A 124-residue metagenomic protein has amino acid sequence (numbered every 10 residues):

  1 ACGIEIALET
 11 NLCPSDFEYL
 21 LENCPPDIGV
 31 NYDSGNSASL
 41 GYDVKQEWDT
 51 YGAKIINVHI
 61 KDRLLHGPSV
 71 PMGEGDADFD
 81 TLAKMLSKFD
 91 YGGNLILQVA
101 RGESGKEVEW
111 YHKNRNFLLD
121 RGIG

Functional and structural regions predicted by a protein language model:
E5-L12: Catalytic beta/alpha-barrel core
P14-Y32, N36-G124: Histidine-acidic metal/acid-base catalytic patches
